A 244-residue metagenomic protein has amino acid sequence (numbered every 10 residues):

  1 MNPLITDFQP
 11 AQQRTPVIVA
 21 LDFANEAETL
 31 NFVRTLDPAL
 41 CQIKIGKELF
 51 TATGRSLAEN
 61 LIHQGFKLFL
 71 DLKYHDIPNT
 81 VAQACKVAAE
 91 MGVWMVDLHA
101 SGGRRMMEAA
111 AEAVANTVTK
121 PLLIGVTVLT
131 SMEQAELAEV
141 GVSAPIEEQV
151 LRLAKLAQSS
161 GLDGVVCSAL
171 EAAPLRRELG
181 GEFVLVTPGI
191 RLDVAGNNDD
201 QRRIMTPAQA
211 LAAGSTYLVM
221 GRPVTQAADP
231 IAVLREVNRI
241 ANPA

Functional and structural regions predicted by a protein language model:
M1-F32, I62, A173, R177-G180 (+3 more regions): N-terminal amphipathic alpha-helix/helix-capping segment at the start of soluble metabolic enzymes
A11-V17, D76, T80-G164, S168-E171 (+3 more regions): Conserved anion-binding
I18, C41-K44, F69, D97 (+3 more regions): Conserved beta-strand positions in the central sheet of alpha/beta enzyme cores
V19, I43, K73, V96 (+4 more regions): Conserved, mostly hydrophobic/aromatic
F32, N79-A88, A173, A195-T216 (+1 more regions): Catalytic cores of alpha/beta
T35-L36, L61, A88, A157 (+3 more regions): Generic structural signal for hydrophobic
P38, Q64, M91, S160 (+1 more regions): Structural motif
M107-A113, L211, V224-A244: C-terminal helical cap(s) of enzyme catalytic domains, especially alpha/beta-barrels
